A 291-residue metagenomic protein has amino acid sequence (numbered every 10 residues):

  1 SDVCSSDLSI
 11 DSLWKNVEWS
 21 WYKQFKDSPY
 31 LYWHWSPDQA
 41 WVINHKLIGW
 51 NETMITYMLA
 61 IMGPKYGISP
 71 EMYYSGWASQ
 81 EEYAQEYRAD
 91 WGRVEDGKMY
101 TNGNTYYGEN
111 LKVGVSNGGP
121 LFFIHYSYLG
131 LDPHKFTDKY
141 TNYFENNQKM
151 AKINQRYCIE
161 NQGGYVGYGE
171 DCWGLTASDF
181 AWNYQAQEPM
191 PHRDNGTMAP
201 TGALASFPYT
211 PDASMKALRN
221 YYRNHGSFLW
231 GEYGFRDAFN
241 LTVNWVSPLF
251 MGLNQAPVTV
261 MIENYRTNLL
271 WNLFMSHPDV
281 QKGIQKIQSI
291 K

Functional and structural regions predicted by a protein language model:
S1, S6-K291: Ser/Thr/Asn(+Pro)-rich, low-complexity disordered segments
